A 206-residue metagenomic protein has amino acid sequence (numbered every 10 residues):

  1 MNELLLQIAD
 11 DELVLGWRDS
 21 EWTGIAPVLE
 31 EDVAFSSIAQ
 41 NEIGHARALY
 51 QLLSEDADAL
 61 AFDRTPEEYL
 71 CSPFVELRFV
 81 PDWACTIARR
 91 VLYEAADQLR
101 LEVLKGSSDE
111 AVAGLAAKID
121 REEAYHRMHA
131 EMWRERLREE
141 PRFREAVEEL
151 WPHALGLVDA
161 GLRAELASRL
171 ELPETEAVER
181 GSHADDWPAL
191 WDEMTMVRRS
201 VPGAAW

Functional and structural regions predicted by a protein language model:
M1-A26, F79-S107, V158, A204: Alpha-helical bundle segments that constitute or directly flank the non-heme di-iron/ferroxidase center
M1-I8, A26-H45, T86, A111-Y125: Alpha-helical scaffold segments that form or flank carboxylate-/histidine-based iron centers
M1-L6, D63-R90, E140, L150-G161: Acidic/His metal-coordination segments adjacent to aromatic residues that form catalytic metal sites in metalloenzymes
I8-D11, I38, R90, I119 (+2 more regions): Amphipathic alpha-helix face/heptad-repeat signature
G16, S20, I43, R47-Y50 (+5 more regions): Structural signal for well-ordered, non-membrane alpha-helices
A39-P66, A130-L137: Conserved alpha-helical segments that form or flank metal/cofactor-binding pockets of metalloenzymes
E110-G161: A contiguous pocket-lining binding segment that forms or flanks enzyme active sites
R142-W206: Extended, helix-rich structural scaffolds rather than catalytic motifs
